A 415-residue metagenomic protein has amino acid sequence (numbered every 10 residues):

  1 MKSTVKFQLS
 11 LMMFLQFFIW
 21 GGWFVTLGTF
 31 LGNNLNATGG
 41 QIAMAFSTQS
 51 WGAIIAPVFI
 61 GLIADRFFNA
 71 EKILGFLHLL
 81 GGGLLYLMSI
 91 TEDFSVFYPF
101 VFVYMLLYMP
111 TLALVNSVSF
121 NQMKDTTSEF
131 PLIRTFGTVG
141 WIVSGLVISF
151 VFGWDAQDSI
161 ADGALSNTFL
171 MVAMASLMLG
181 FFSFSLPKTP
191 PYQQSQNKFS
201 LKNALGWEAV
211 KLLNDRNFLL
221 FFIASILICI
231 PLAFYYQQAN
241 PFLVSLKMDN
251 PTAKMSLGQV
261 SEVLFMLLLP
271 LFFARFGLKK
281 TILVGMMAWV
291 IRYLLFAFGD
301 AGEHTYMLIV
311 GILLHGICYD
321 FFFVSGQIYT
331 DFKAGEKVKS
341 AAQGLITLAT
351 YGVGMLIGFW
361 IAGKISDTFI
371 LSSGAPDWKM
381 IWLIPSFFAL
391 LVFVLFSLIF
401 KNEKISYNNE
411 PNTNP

Functional and structural regions predicted by a protein language model:
M1-S3, L186-I223: Juxtamembrane intracellular "pre-TM" segments in multi-pass secondary transporters
K2, M88-S89, A175-P187, W378-P415: Multi-pass alpha-helical transporter architecture, strongest for 12-TM Major Facilitator/SLC carriers used
K2-A53, N217-S256, F323: Helix-loop boundary and gating motifs at the non-cytosolic
F14, L84, F94-L114, V118 (+2 more regions): Hydrophobic core of transmembrane alpha-helices in multi-pass small-molecule transporters, especially MFS/SLC-type
I55-E92: Conserved MFS/SLC helix-loop-helix module at the cytosolic interface between two early adjacent transmembrane helices
I55-N69, F152-A156, F265-L278, S366-D367: Helix-to-loop junctions at the C-terminal end of transmembrane segments in multipass secondary transporters
K72-Y86, K280-L295: Structural signature of the two symmetry-related core transmembrane helices
F150-M174, K364-A389: A membrane-interface helix-boundary motif in multi-pass transporters
